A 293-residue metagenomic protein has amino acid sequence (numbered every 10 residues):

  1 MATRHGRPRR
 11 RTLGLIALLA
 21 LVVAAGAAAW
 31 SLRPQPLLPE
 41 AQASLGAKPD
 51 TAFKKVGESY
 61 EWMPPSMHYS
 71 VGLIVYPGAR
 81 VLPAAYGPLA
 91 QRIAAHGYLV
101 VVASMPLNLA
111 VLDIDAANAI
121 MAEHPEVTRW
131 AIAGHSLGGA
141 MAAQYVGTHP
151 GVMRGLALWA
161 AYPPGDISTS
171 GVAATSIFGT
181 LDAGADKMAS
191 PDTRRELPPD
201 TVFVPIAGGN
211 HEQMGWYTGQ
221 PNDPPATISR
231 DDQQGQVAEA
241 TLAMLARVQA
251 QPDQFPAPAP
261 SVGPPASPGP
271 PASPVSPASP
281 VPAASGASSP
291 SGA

Functional and structural regions predicted by a protein language model:
L13-W30: Hydrophobic membrane-insertion alpha-helices, especially the h-region of bacterial N-terminal signal peptides
Y69-A79: Short beta-strand element of the alpha/beta-hydrolase
V81-L89, M105, K187-M188: The serine-hydrolase catalytic nucleophile loop
A90-A110: Conserved alpha/beta-hydrolase
A133-A142: Gly/Ala-rich beta-loop-alpha elbow adjacent to hydrolase catalytic centers
G151-P163, A173: A conserved short beta-strand
S170, S176-F178: Short beta-strand/loop motif that positions the catalytic acidic residue of the alpha/beta-hydrolase fold
F178-D232: Active-site-adjacent alpha-helix of alpha/beta-hydrolase-fold enzymes
